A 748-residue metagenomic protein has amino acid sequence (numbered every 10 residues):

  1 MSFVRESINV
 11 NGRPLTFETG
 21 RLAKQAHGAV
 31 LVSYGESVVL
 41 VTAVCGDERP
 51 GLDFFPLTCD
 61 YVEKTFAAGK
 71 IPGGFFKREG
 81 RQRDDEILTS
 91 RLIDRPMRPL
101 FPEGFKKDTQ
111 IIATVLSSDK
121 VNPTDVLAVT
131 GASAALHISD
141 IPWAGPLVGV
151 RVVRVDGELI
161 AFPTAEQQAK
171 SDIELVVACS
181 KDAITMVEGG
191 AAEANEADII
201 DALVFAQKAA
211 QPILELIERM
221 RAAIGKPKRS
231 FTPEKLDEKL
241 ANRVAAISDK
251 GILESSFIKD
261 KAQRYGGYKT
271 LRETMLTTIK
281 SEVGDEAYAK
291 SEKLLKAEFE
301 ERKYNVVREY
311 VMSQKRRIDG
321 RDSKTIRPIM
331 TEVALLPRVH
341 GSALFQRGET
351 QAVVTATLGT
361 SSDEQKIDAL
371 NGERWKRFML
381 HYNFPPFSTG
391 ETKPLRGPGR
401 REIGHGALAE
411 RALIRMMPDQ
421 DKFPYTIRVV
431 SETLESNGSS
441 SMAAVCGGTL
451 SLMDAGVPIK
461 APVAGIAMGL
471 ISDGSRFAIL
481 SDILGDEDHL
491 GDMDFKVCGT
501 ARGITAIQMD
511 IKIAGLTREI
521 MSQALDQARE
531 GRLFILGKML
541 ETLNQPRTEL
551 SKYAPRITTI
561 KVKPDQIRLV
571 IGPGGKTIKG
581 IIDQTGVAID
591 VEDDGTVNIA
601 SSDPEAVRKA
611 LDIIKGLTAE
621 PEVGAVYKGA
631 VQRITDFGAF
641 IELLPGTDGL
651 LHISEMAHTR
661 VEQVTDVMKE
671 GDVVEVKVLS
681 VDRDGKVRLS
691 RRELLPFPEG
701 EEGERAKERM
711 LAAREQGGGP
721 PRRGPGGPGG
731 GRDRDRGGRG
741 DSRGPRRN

Functional and structural regions predicted by a protein language model:
M1-G46, P50-G51, T232-G372, P555-L569 (+2 more regions): Extended amphipathic alpha-helical scaffolds
F3-V4, V10-R13, H27, V38 (+10 more regions): Alpha/propeptide regions of enzymes that mature by internal proteolysis
P14, A26-Q110, V115-N122, K181 (+5 more regions): Glycine-rich, flexible beta-strand/loop modules in the N-terminal catalytic cores of phosphate-handling
E18, G28-A29, A161-A165, D172-L175 (+9 more regions): Short beta-alpha junctions and helix-cap segments that line functional grooves
Y34, A43-C45, Y61-E63, A113-S117 (+18 more regions): Flexible glycine-/small-residue-rich
E103-T109, A144-P146, I213-F231, A262 (+7 more regions): Flexible, glycine/charged-enriched surface loops at secondary-structure junctions
D140-K259, L452-T548: Mobile "lid/hinge" segments at catalytic clefts and subdomain interfaces of large enzymes
P555-I557, P564-N748: Single-stranded RNA-binding regions, centering on S1/OB-family and related RNA-binding modules
